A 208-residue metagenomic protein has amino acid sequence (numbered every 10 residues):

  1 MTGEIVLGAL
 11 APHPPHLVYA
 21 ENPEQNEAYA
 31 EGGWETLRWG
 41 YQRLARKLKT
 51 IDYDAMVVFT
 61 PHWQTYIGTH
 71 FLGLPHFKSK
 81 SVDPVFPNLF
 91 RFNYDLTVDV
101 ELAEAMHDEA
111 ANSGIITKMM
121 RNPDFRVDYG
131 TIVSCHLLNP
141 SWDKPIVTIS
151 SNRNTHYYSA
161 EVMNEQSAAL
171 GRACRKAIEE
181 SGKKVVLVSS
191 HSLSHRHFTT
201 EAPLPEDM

Functional and structural regions predicted by a protein language model:
T2-E109, S113-T117: A short aromatic-anchored loop/beta-hairpin motif
A9, D54-T60, I149, K183-H191: Beta-strand elements within well-structured catalytic alpha/beta cores of enzymes that handle phosphate/sulfate esters
L17, Q64-G68, D128, S194-T199: Short catalytic/ligand-binding loop motif for oxyanion handling, primarily in non-cytosolic enzymes, centered on
L17-P23, L72, K78-K80, L138-W142 (+2 more regions): Active-site His/acidic residue clusters
R46-A55, D108-T117, P140-P145, R172-V186: Secondary-structure boundary elements
F92, L96-K144, Q166-S167: Contiguous domain-boundary segments centered on the initiation and propagation of an alpha-helix
R126-H136, T148, T155-I178: Active-site glycine-rich loop that binds ribose-phosphate moieties when present
A160-M208: Active-site beta-strand/loop microenvironment that shapes enzyme catalytic pockets
